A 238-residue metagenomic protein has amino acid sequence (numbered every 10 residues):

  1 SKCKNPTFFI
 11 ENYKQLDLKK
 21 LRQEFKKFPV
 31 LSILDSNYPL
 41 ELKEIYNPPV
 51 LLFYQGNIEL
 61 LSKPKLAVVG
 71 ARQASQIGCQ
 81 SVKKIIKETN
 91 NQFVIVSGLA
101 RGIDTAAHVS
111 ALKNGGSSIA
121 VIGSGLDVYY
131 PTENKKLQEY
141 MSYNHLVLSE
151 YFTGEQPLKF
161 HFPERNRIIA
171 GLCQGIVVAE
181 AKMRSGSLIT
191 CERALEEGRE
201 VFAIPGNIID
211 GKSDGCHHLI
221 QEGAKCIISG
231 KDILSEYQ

Functional and structural regions predicted by a protein language model:
S1-S36: Short, small/acidic-rich helices and loops at N termini and domain boundaries of DNA replication/processing enzymes
I33-Q238: Glycine-biased, small-residue-rich flexible motifs in mid-sequence functional cores and linkers
